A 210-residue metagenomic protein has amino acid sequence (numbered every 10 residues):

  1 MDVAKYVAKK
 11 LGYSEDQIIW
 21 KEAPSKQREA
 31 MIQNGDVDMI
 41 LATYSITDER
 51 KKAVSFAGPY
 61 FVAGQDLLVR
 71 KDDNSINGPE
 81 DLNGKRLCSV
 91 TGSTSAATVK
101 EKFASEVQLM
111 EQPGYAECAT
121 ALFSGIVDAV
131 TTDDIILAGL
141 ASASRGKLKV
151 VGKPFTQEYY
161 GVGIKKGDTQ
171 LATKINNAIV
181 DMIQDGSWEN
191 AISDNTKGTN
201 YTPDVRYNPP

Functional and structural regions predicted by a protein language model:
M1-K10, D73, S93, V162-N200: Extended ligand-binding regions for polar small-molecule ligands
M1-L41: Extracytoplasmic small-molecule ligand-binding "clamshell" domains of the periplasmic binding protein/Venus flytrap
A4-D16, S95-E111, A141-S142: Ligand-binding cleft/hinge of the Venus flytrap
I18-A30, N74-S75, M110-T120, S124 (+1 more regions): Short helix-initiation/N-cap motifs at beta->coil->alpha
Q27, T43-A53, T98-E101, F123-Q157: A ligand-binding cleft/hinge motif common to bilobed small-molecule-binding domains
G58, R70-L87: Flexible hinge/capping segments at coil-to-helix
F61-V69, D134, A138-N176, T199-P210: Periplasmic-binding protein-like
T94-M110, K149-V150, V180-P210: Ligand-binding clefts/hinges and TM-proximal coupling segments of bilobed small-molecule sensing domains
